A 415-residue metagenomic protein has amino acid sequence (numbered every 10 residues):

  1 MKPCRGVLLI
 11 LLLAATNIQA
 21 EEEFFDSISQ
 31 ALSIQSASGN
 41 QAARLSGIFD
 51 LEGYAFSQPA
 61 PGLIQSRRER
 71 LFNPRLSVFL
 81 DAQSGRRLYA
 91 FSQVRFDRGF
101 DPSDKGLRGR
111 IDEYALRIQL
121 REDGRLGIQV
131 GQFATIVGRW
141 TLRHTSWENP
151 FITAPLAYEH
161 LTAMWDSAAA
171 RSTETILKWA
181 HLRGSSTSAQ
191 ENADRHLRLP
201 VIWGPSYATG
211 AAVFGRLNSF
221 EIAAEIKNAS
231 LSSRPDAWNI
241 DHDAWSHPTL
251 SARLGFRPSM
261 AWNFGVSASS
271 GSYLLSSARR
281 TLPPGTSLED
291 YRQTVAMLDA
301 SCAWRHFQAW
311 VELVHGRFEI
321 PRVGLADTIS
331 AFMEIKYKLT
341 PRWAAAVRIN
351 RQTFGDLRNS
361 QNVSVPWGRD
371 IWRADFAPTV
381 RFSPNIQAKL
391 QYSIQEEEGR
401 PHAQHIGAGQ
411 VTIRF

Functional and structural regions predicted by a protein language model:
K2-L9: Sec-dependent signal peptide recognition, specifically the positively charged N-region followed immediately by
A15-N17: N-terminal signal peptide c-region/cleavage motif recognized by signal peptidases
A20-I34: Short coil-to-helix leader/linker segments, especially the first N-terminal amphipathic alpha-helix with its helix
E22-F25, S57-Q65, D104, Y114-R121 (+3 more regions): Outer-membrane beta-barrel pore domains
A31-A55, S66-S232, S246-S251, G255-N263 (+1 more regions): Outer membrane beta-barrel
I202, D243, G324: Glycine- and other small-residue-rich loops at beta-strand/loop junctions that grip anionic moieties
P205, A212, E225, H242-S246 (+3 more regions): Short, contiguous, pocket-lining structural segments that sit at or immediately flank catalytic/ligand-binding sites
I226-H247, E398-T412: C-terminal/domain-terminus segments
